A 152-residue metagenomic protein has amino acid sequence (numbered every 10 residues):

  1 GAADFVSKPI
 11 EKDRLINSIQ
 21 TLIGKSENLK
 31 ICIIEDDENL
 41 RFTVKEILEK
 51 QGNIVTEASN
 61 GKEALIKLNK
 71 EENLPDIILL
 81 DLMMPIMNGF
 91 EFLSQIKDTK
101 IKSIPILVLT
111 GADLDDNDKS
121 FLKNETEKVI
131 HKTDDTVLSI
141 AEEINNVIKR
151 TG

Functional and structural regions predicted by a protein language model:
A3, E127: Short, glycine/charged-rich "phosphate-handling" switch motifs in NTP-dependent and phosphotransfer domains
I10-I19, I47, D118-F121, T133-I148 (+1 more regions): C-terminal output helix
E35: Conserved acidic carboxylate
F42-K50: Charged docking surfaces used in two-component/phosphorelay signaling
E57-I77: Acidic, metal-coordinating helix/loop segments flanking the phosphotransfer/catalytic sites of two-component signaling
N60-E63, N88-S94: Acidic catalytic/metal-coordinating carboxylates
D81, T110: Active-site residues of response regulator receiver
M84: Receiver (REC) domain active-site loop signature in two-component systems and cognate sites in sensor histidine kinases
